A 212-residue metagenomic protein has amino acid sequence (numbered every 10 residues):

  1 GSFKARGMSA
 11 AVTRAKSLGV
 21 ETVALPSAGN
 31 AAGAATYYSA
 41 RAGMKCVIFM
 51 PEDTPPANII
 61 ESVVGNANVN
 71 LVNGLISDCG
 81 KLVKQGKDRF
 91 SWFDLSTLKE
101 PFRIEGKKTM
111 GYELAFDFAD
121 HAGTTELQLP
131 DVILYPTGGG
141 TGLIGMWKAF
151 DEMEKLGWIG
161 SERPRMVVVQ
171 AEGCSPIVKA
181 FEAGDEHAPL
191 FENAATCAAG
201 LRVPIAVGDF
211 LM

Functional and structural regions predicted by a protein language model:
G1, A24-P26, L71-V72, F93-T97 (+3 more regions): General beta-strand structural signal in soluble alpha/beta enzymes
G1-E21: Positively charged, low-complexity intrinsically disordered leader regions
V12-G19, Y38-F49, D53, K148-G157 (+1 more regions): A glycine- and small-aliphatic-rich helix-loop capping segment at beta-alpha/alpha-beta transitions that lines
A15-Y37, G43-P51, L129-G139, M166: A short, small-residue-rich loop immediately preceding and capping a beta-strand
A32-G86, V178-E182: Active-site-proximal loop->helix
G74-S91, L95, E152-M212: Active-site/ligand-binding loops adjacent to catalytic centers
Q85-G157: Active-site/ligand-binding-proximal alpha/beta "capping" segment
